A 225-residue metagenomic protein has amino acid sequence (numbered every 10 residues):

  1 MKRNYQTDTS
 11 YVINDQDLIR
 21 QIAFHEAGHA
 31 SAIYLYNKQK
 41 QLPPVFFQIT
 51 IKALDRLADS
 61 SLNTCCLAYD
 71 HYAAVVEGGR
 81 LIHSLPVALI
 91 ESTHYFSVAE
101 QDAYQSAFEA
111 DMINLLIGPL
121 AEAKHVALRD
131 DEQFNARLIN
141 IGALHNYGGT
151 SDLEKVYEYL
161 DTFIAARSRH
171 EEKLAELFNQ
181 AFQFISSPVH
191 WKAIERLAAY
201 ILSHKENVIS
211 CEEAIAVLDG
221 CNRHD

Functional and structural regions predicted by a protein language model:
K2-D225: Soluble catalytic regions of large protease machineries
